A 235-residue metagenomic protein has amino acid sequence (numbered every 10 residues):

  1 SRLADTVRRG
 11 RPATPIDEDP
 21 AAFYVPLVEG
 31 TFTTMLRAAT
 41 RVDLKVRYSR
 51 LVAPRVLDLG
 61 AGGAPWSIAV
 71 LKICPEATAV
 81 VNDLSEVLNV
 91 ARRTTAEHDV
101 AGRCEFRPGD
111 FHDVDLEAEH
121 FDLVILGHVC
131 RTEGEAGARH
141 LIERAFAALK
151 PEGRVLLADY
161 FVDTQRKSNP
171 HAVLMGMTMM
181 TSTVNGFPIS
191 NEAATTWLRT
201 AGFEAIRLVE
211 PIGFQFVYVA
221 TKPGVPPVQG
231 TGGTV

Functional and structural regions predicted by a protein language model:
S1-P54: Conserved Class I S-adenosyl-L-methionine-dependent methyltransferase catalytic core
L59-V235: Alpha-helical subdomain
